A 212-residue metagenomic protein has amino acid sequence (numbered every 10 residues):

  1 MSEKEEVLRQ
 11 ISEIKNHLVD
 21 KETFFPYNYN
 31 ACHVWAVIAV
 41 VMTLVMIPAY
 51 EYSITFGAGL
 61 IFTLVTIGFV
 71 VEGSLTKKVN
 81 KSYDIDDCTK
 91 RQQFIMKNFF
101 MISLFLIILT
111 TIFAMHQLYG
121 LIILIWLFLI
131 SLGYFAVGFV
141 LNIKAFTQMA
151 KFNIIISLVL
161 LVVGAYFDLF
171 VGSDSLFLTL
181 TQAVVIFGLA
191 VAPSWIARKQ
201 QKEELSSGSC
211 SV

Functional and structural regions predicted by a protein language model:
M1-Y29: N-terminal juxtamembrane cytosolic/stromal segments of multi-pass membrane proteins
D20, E72-C88, Y134-L141, V191-R198: C-terminal ends of transmembrane helices
F25-I112: Selected alpha-helical membrane-embedding segments in polytopic membrane proteins
I38, M42, I67-G68, L109 (+3 more regions): Membrane-embedded alpha-helical transmembrane segments of multi-pass integral membrane proteins
I47, E51-T55, K77-I85, M115-Y119 (+3 more regions): Transmembrane helix-loop junctions in multipass membrane proteins, especially transporters and channels
A58-I67, M115-F128, L180-V184: Structural signature of hydrophobic alpha-helical transmembrane segments
I95-A150, I155-I156: Membrane-proximal helix-loop-helix units in multi-pass membrane proteins
A136-V212: Terminal transmembrane helical module of multi-pass membrane proteins
